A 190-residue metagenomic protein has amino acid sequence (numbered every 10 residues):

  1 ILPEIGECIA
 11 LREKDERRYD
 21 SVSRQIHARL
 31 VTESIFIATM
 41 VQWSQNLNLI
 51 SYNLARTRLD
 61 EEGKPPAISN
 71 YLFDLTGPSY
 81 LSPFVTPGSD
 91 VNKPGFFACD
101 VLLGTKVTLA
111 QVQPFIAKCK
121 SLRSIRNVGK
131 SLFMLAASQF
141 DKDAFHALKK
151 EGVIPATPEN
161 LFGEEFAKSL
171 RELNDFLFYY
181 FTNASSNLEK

Functional and structural regions predicted by a protein language model:
I1-G6: Basic amphipathic alpha-helical segments that dock to polyanions
C8-L11: Contiguous patches in non-transmembrane
E13-Y80, E189-K190: Acidic-basic catalytic patches of nuclease active cores, encompassing PD-(D/E)XK and other metal-cofactor nuclease
Y19, R123-V128: Generic signal for short, ordered secondary-structure residues within or immediately flanking folded domains
V31, I35, T39, Q111-P114 (+2 more regions): Exposed alpha-helical structural elements
D60-S124: Conserved catalytic cores of phosphodiester-cleaving nucleases, focusing on short active-site segments
N92-T105, L109, C119-I125, S138-E189: Charged, structured surface patches that assemble and position nucleic-acid processing machinery
K130-M134: Short active-site oxyanion
